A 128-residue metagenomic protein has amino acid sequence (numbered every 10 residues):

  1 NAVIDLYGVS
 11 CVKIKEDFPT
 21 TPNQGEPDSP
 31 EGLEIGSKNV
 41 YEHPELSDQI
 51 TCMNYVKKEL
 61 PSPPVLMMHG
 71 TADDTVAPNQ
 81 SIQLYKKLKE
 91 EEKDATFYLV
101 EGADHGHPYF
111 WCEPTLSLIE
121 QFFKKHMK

Functional and structural regions predicted by a protein language model:
A2-K13: Active-site nucleophile loop of the alpha/beta-hydrolase fold
V9, T71, E101-A103: Residue-level signal for short, function-critical loop segments
K13-I14, V76: Glycine/Thr-rich phosphate-binding loops of Rossmann-like dinucleotide-binding domains
I14-K58: Mobile cap/lid helix-loop segments that gate and shape the active-site cleft of serine hydrolases
P63: Switch/coupling loops of ABC transporter nucleotide-binding domains
L66, P78-K128: C-terminal catalytic histidine-bearing segment of alpha/beta-hydrolase fold enzymes
L66-H69, D73: Short beta-strand/loop motif that positions the catalytic acidic residue of the alpha/beta-hydrolase fold
